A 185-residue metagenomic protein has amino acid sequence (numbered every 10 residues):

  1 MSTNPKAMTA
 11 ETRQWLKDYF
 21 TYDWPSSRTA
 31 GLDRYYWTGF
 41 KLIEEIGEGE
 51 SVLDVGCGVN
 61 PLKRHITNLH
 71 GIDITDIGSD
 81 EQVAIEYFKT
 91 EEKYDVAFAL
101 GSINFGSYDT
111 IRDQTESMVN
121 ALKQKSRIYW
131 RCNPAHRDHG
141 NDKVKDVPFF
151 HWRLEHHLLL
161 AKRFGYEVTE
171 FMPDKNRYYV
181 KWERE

Functional and structural regions predicted by a protein language model:
S2-F88, D109, R127-E185: Class I (Rossmann-like) S-adenosyl-L-methionine-dependent methyltransferase catalytic domain, capturing the SAM-binding
E45, N120-A121: Generic structural signal for beta-strand residues in well-ordered domains
F98: A conserved beta-strand element that flanks and buttresses the S-adenosyl-L-methionine
S102: Hydrophobic adenine-recognition pocket in adenosine-nucleotide-binding enzymes
F105-S117: A short, conserved alpha-helix within the catalytic core of class I
G106-S107, L122-Q124: Helix-to-beta-strand junctions that scaffold the AdoMet/dcAdoMet cofactor pocket in Class I SAM-dependent enzymes
